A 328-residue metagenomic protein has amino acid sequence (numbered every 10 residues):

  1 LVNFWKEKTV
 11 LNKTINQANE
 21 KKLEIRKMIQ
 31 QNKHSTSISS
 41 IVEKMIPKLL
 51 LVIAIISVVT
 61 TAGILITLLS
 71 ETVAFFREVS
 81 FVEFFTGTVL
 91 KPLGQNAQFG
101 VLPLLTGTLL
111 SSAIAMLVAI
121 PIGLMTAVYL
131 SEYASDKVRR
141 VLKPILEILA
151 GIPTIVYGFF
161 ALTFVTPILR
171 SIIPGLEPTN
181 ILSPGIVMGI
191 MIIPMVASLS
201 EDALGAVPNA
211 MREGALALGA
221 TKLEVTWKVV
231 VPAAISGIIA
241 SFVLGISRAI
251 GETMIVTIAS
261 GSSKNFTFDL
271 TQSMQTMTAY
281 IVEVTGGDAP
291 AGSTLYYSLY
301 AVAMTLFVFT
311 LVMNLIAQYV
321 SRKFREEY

Functional and structural regions predicted by a protein language model:
V2-A54, A317-Y328: Transmembrane alpha-helical segments of polytopic membrane transport and secretion proteins
Q31-K48, L69-A115, S135-D136, E283-Y296: Periplasmic/extracellular loop-to-transmembrane helix junction in inner-membrane transport proteins
P47, I122-A161, L199, E327: Cytoplasmic-entry segments and transmembrane alpha-helices of multi-pass inner-membrane transporters
E147-I192: Generic hydrophobic transmembrane alpha-helix motif, especially the helices
L199-S200, L204, K222-S260: Transmembrane alpha-helices
E201-G205, N209, L216, G286 (+1 more regions): C-terminal transmembrane helix and the adjacent membrane-cytosol boundary/short C-terminal tail of inner/organellar
V256-F307: Interhelical loop and adjacent transmembrane-helix boundary motif in polytopic membrane transport permeases
